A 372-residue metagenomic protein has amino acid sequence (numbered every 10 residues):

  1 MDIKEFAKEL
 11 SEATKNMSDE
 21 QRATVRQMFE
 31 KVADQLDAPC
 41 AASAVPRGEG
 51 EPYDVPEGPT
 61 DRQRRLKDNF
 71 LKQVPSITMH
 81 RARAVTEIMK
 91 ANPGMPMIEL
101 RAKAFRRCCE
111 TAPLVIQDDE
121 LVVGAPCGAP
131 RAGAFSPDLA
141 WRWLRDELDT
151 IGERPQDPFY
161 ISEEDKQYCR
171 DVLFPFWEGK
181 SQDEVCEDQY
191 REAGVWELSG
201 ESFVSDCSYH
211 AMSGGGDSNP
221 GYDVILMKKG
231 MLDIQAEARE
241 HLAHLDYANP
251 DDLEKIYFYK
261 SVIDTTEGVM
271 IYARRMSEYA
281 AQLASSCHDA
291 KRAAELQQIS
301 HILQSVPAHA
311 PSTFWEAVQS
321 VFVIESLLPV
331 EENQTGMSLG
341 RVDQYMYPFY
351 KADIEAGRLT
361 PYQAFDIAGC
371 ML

Functional and structural regions predicted by a protein language model:
D2, M17-R22, F29, T60 (+1 more regions): Intrinsically disordered, low-complexity coil/linker segments enriched for acidic/polar and small residues
I3-K4, L10: Charged/polar low-complexity intrinsically disordered segments, enriched in acidic residues
A7, R22, F29, A33-L36 (+4 more regions): Generic L/I/V-rich hydrophobic alpha-helical segments across diverse proteins
T14-A23, D37, S286: Charged, low-complexity interaction regions
N16, K31, L36-A44: Non-catalytic accessory segments flanking P-loop/AAA+ NTPase cores
C40-E240: Long, non-catalytic protein-protein interaction scaffolds
Q235-L372: Structured, charged N-terminal subsegments at the starts of enzyme catalytic cores and at intra-chain domain/subunit
